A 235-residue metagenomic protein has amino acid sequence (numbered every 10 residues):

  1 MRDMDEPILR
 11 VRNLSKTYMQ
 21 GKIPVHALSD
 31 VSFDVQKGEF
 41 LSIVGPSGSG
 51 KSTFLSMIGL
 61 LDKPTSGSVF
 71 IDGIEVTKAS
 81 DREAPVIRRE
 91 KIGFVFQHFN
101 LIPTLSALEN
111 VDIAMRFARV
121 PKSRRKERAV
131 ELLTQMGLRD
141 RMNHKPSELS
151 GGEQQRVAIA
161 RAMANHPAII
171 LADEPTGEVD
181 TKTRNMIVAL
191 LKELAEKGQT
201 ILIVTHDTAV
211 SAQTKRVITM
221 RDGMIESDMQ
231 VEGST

Functional and structural regions predicted by a protein language model:
R2-D3: Pre-NBD coupling/linker segments of ABC/ABC-like ATPases
E6-M220, I225: ABC family nucleotide-binding domain
M224-T235: Conserved beta-strand-loop-alpha-helix hinge in the C-terminal portion of ABC ATPase nucleotide-binding domains
